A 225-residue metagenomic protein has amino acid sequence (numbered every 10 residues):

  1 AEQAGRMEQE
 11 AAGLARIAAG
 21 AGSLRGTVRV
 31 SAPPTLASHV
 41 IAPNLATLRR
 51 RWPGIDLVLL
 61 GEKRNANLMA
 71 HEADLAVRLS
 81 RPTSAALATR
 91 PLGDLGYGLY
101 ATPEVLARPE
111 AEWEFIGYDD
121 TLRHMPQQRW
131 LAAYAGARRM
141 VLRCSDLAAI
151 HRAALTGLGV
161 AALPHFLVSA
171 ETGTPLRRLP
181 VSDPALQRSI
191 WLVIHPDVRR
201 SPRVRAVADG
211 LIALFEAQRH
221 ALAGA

Functional and structural regions predicted by a protein language model:
A1-G20: Alpha-helical "hinge/linker" immediately C-terminal to small N-terminal DNA-binding modules
R25-A85, A225: Central regulatory/effector-binding core of bacterial HTH transcription factors
R29-S31, A76, I116, G159-A161 (+1 more regions): Short, well-ordered beta-strand segments
P33, T102, H195: Residue-level recognition of the GNAT/N-acetyltransferase active site
A70, P82-I190, E216-A225: C-terminal regulatory
I190-R200: A bilobed periplasmic-binding-protein/Venus flytrap-type ligand-binding module shared by bacterial periplasmic
R199-A213: Short amphipathic alpha-helical coupling segments at ligand-binding clamshell hinges and other catalytic/signaling
